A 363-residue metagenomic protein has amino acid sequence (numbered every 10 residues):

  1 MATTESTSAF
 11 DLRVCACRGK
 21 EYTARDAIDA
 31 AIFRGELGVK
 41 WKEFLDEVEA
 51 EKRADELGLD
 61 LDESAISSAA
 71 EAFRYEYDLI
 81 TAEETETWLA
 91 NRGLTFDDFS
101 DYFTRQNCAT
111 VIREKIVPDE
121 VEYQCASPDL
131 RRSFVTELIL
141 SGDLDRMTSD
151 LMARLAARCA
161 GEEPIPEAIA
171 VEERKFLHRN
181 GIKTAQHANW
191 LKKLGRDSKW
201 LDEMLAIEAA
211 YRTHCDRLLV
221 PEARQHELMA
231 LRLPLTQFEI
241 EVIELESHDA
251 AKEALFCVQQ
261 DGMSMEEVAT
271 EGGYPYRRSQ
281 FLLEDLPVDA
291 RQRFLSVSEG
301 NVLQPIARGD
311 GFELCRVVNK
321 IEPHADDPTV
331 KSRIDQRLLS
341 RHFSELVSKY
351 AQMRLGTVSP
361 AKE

Functional and structural regions predicted by a protein language model:
M1-R13, K20-E363: Peptidyl-prolyl cis-trans isomerase
